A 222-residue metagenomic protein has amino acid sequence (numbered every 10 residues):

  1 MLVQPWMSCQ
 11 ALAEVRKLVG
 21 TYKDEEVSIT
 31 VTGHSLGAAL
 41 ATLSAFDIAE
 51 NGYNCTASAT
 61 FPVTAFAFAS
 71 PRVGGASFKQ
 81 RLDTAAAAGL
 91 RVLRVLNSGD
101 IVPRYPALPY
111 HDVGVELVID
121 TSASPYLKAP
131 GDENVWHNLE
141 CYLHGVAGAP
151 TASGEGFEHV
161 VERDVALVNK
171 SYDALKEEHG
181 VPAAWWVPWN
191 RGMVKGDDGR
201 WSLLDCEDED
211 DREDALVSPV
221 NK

Functional and structural regions predicted by a protein language model:
M1-T32, T42, F46-K222: Serine hydrolase/lipase
G37-A38: Catalytic nucleophile loop
